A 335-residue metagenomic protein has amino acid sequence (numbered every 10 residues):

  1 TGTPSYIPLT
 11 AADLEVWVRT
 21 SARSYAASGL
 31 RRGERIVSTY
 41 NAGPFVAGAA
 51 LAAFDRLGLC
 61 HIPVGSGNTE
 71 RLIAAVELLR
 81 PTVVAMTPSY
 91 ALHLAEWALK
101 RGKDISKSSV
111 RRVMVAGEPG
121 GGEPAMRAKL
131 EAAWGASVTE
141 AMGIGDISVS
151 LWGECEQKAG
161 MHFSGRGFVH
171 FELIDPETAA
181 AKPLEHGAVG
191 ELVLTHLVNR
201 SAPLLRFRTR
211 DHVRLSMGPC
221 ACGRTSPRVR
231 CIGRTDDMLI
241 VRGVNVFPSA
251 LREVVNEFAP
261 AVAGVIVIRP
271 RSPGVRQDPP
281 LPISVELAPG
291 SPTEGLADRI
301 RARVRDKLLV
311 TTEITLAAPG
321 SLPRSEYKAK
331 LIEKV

Functional and structural regions predicted by a protein language model:
T1-P8: Conserved adenylation A10 loop of the ANL superfamily
L9-A12, R242: Short, surface-exposed alpha-helical recognition segments that flank or form part of ligand/macromolecule-binding
A11-A26, R35-H93: AMP-binding/adenylate-forming
R32-G33, V110: Phosphate-coordination loops involved in phosphoryl transfer and adenosine-cofactor binding
G33-E34, G187: Beta-strand-connecting loops/turns
L57-V335: Active-site glycine/GP-rich loop and adjacent strand/helix microenvironment that borders small-molecule binding pockets
